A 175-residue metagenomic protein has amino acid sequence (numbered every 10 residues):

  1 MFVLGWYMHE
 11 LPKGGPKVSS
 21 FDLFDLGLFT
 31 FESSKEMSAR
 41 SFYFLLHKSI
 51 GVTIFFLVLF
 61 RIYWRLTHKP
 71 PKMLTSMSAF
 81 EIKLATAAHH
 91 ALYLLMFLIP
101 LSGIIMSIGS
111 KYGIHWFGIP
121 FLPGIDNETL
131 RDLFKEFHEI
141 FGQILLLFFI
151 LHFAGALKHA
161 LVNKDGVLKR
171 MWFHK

Functional and structural regions predicted by a protein language model:
M1-K175: Membrane-embedded alpha-helical bundles that constitute the cytochrome b-like, heme-associated redox core of multi-pass
